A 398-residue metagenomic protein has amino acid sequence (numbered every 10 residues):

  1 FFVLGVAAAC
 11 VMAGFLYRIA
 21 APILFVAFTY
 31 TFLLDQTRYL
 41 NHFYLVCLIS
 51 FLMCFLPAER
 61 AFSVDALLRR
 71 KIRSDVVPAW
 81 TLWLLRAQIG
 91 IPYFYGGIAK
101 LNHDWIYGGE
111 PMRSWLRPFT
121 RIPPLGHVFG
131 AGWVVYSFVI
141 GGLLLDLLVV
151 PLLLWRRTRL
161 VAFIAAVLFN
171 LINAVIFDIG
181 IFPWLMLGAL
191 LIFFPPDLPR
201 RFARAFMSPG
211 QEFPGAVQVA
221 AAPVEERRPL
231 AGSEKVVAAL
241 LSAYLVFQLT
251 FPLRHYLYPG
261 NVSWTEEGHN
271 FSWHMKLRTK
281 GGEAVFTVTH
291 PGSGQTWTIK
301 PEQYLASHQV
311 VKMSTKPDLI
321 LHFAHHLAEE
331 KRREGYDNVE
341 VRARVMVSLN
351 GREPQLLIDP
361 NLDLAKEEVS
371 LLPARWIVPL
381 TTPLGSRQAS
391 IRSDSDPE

Functional and structural regions predicted by a protein language model:
V11-K71: Long, hydrophobic, well-ordered secondary-structure blocks that form the structural core and pocket-lining surfaces
L33-F43, G130-W133, I172-F182: Membrane-interface helix caps and helix-loop-helix hairpins in membrane proteins
S63-T81, R200-E234: Membrane-interfacial, low-structure loops and terminal tails that flank and connect transmembrane helices in multi-pass
K71-F94, A162: Interfacial segments of alpha-helical transmembrane regions
R86-L145: Membrane-interfacial catalytic/cofactor-binding modules of polytopic membrane enzymes
S137-P196, R254-Y256, W264: Membrane-water interface signatures at transmembrane helix termini and the short loops that connect adjacent helices
E226-Y258: Internal/C-terminal transmembrane anchor helices
E266-E398: Extracytosolic and intramembrane catalytic regions of membrane-associated proteins in envelope/secretory systems
